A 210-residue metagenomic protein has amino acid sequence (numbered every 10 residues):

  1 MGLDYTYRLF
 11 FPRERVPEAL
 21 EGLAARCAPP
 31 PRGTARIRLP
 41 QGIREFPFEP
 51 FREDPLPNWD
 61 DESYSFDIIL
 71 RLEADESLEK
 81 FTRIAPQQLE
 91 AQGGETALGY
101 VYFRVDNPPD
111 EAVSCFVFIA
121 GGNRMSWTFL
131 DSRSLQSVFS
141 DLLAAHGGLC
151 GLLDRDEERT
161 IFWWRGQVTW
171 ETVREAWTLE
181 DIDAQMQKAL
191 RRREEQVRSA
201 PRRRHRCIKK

Functional and structural regions predicted by a protein language model:
M1-K210: Structured alpha/beta or helical-core interaction and ligand-binding surfaces enriched in interleaved
